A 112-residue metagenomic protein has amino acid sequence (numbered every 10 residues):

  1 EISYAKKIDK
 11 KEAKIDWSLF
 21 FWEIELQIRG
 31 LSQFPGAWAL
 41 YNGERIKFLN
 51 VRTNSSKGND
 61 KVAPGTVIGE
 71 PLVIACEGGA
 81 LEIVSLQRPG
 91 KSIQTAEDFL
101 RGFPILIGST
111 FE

Functional and structural regions predicted by a protein language model:
E1-I2: Small-residue-rich loop/turn and linker elements
A5-I8, A75-E77: Short, flexible turn/loop "capping" segments at secondary-structure junctions
K6-L19: Acyl-group handling in specialized metabolite and lipid biosynthesis
W17-E112: An anion-binding loop in the catalytic cleft
